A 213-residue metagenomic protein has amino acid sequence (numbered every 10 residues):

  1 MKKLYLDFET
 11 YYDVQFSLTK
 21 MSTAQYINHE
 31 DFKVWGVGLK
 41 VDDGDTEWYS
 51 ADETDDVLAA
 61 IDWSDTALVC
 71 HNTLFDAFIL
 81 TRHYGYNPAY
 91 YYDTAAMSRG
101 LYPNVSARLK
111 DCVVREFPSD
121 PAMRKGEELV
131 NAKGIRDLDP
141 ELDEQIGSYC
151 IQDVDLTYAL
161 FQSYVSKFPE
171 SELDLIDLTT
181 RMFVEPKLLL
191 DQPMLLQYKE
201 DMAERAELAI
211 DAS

Functional and structural regions predicted by a protein language model:
M1-F32: Entry/capping segment at the start of metal-dependent catalytic domains with acidic active-site entry clusters
K2-L4, T66-A67, P88, P186: The start of beta-strands in P-loop NTPase/AAA+ ATPase cores
Y5-D7, Y91-Y92, L190: Short hydrophobic beta-strand that contains or immediately precedes a catalytic carboxylate
E9, T73-L74, L195: An acidic- and aromatic-residue-enriched active-site/binding cleft used to recognize and process polar
M21, G44, R124, L178 (+1 more regions): Residue-level signal for pocket-adjacent positions within structured domains
F32-V165, E172-I176: Active-site-proximal helix-loop-helix substrate-binding element of RNase H-like nuclease domains
S163-K167, E185-P186: Alpha-helix C-capping/helix-to-loop hinge sites
S171-S213: Extended, well-ordered alpha-helical scaffold/bundle regions in very large, multi-domain proteins
